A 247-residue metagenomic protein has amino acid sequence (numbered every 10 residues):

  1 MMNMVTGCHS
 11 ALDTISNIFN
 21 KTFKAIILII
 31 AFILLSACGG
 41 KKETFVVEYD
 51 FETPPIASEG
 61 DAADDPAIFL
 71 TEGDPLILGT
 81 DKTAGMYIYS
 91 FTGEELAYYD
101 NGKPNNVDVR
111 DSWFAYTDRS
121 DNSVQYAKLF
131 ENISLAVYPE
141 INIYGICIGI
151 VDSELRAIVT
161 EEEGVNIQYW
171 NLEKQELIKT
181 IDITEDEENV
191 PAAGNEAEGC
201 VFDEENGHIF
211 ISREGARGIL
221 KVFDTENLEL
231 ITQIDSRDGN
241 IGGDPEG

Functional and structural regions predicted by a protein language model:
S36-A37: C-terminal motif of bacterial Sec signal peptides marking the signal peptidase cleavage site
F45, T71-G102: Beta-propeller domains
Y49-A57, E94-D100, N132-V137, I178-V190 (+1 more regions): A short beta-strand motif characteristic of beta-propeller blades
F51-A84, N105: Beta-strand-rich domains and repeat architectures in extracellular enzymes and scaffolds, especially beta-propellers
A62-G73, D108-W113, I146-S153, E198-E205: Structural signature of eukaryotic scaffold interfaces centered on beta-propeller domains
T80-K82, D118-R119, T160-E163, E214-G215: Short loop/turn segments immediately following the C-termini of beta-strands
F91-N122: Blade-loop segments of beta-propeller domains
K128-E154, T160-E161, T184: Asp-box/WD-like beta-propeller blade repeats and closely related beta-sheet repeat scaffolds
